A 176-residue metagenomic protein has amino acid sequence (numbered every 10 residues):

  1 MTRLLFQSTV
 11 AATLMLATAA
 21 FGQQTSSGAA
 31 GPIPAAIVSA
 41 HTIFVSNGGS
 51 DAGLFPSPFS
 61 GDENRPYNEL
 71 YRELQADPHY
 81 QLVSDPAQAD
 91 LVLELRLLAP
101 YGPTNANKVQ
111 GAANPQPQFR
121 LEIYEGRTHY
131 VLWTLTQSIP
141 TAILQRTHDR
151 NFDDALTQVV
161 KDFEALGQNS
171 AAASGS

Functional and structural regions predicted by a protein language model:
L4-Q7, A11-A12, L16-H79, A87 (+4 more regions): A structural "domain/chain start" motif
P58-P66, S84, A113-P115, I143-A155: Extracytoplasmic/periplasmic, Sec-exported soluble proteins
N68-E73, D77-H129: Mid-chain, structured segments of secreted extracytoplasmic proteins
Q118, Y124-G175: Short secondary-structure boundary motifs at beta->alpha junctions and helix caps
